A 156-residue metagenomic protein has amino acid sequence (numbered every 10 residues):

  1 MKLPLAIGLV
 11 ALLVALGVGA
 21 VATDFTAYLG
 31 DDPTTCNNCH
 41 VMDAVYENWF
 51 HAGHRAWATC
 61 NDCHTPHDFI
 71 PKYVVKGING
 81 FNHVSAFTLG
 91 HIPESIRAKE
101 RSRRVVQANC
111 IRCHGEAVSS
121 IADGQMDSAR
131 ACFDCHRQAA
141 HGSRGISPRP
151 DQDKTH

Functional and structural regions predicted by a protein language model:
M1-H156: Short sequence/structural segments immediately N-terminal
